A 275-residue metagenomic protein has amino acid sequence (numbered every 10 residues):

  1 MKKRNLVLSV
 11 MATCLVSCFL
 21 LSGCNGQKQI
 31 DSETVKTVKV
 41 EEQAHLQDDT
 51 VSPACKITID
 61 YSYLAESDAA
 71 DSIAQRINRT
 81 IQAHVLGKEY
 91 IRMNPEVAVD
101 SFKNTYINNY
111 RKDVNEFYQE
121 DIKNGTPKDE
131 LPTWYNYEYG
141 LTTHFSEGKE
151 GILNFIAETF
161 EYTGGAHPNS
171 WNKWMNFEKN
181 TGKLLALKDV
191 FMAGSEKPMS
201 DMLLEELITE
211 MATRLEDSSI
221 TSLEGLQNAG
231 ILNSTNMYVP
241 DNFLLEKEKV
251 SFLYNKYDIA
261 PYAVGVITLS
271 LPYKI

Functional and structural regions predicted by a protein language model:
M1-T34: Bacterial Sec-dependent N-terminal signal peptides
C24-I275: Compositionally biased intrinsically disordered regions enriched in Thr/Gly
